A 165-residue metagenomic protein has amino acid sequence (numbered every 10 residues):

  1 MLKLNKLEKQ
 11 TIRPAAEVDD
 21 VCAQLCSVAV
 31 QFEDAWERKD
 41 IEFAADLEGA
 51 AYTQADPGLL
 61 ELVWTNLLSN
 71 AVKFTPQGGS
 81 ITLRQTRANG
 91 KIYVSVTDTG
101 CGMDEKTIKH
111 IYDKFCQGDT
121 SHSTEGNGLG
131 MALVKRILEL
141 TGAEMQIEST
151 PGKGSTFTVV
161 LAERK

Functional and structural regions predicted by a protein language model:
N5-A16: Helix-loop junction within the histidine kinase core
A15-D19, E37, E42-Y52: Conserved catalytic submotifs in the C-terminal HATPase_c
D34, C101-G102: Glycine-rich G1-box
A71-V72: Short helix-loop "hinge" at the ATP-lid/N-box region of the Bergerat-fold HATPase_c
M103-F115, K135: Short conserved segment of the HATPase_c
C116-G126: Glycine-rich ATP-lid/hinge loop adjacent to the conserved G-boxes
